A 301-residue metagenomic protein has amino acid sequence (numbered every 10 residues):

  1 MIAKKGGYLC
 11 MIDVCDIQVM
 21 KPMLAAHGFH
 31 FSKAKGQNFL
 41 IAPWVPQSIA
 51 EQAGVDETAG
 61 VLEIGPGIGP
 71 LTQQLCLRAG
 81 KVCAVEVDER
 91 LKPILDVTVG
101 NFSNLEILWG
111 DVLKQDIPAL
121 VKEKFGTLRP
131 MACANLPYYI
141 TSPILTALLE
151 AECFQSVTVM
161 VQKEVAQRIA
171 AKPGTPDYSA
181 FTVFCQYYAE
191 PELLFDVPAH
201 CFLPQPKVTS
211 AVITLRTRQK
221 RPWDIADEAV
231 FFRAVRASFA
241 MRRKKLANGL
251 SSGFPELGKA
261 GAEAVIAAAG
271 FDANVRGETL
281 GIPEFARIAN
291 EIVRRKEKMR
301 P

Functional and structural regions predicted by a protein language model:
M1-A237, A267, E278, R287 (+2 more regions): Catalytic cores of RNA-modifying enzymes
P255-L257: Short, surface-exposed ligand-recognition loops at beta-strand->loop->(often short) alpha-helix junctions that present
K259-A262: Short amphipathic alpha-helix in the helical subdomain of ABC transporter nucleotide-binding domains
A264-A273: Short helix/strand-capping connector loops at secondary-structure junctions
